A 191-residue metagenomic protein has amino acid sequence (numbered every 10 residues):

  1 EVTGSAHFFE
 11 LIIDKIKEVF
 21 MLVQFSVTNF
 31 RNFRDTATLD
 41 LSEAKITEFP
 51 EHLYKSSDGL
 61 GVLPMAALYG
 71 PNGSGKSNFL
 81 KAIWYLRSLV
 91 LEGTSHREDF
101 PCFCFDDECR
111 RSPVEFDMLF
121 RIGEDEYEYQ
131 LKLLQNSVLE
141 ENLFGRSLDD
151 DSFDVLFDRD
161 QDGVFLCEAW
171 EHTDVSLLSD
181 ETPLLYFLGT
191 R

Functional and structural regions predicted by a protein language model:
E1-V2, A6, E10, D14 (+1 more regions): Acidic, Ala/Val/Gly-enriched low-complexity intrinsically disordered segments
I13-Y85: Pre-Walker A-like glycine/lysine-rich segment at the N-terminus of P-loop NTPase domains
Q24-T28, C104-D106, W170-D174: Intrinsically disordered, low-complexity boundary segments flanking structured domains
F25, L39, F116-M118, E141: Well-ordered beta-strand positions enriched in small/hydrophobic/aromatic, beta-favoring residues
V27, M118-E124, G145-S147: Short acidic, glycine-rich loop/turn motifs
D35-L39, D125-Y129, V155: Short beta-strand segments
Y54-A67, P71, S77-V138: Conserved P-loop NTP-binding catalytic core
E128-R191: Electropositive, glycine-dotted interaction segments that contact anionic polymers or phosphate-rich ligands
